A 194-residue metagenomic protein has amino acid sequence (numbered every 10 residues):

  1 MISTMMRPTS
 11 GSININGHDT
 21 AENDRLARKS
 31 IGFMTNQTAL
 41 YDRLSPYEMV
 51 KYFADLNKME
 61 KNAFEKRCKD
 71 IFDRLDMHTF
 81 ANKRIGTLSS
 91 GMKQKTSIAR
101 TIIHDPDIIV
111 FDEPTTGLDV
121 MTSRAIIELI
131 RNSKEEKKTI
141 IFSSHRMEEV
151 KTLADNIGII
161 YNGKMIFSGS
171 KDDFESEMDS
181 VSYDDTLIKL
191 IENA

Functional and structural regions predicted by a protein language model:
G11-E22, L26-A27: Conserved ABC transporter NBD signature motif
K51, D55, N62-F80: Conserved ABC ATPase "signature" region
R84-L88: Conserved ABC ATPase signature
D105: Conserved catalytic motifs of ABC-family nucleotide-binding domains
I109-D112: Catalytic Walker B motif of ABC-type/P-loop ATPase nucleotide-binding domains
